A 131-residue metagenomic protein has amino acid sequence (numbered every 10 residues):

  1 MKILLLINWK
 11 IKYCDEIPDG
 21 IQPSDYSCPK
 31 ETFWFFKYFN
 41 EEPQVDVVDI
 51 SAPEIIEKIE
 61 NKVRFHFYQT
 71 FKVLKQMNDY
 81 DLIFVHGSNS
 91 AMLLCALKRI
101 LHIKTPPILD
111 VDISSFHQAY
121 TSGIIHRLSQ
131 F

Functional and structural regions predicted by a protein language model:
M1-A52, N78-Y80: N-terminal subdomain of nucleotide-sugar transferases
I3-I7, L82-V85, R99-H117: Active-site proximal beta-strand in glycosyltransferases
D15, K58, Q118-G123: Short, charged, surface-exposed secondary-structure boundary motifs
D25-F35, R64-F71, I124-F131: Well-ordered, non-membrane alpha-helical segments in soluble/globular domains
V48-Y68, F84-V85: A short, charged, and often flexible helix/loop element on the N-terminal side of the glycosyltransferase catalytic
T70-A91, L109-D110: Short N-terminal targeting/anchoring amphipathic segment
F71-D79, I103, A119-F131: Membrane-proximal helix-turn-helix segments that form the acceptor-binding/catalytic region of lipid-linked
S88-A91, S115-F116, T121: Short beta->alpha connector loops
